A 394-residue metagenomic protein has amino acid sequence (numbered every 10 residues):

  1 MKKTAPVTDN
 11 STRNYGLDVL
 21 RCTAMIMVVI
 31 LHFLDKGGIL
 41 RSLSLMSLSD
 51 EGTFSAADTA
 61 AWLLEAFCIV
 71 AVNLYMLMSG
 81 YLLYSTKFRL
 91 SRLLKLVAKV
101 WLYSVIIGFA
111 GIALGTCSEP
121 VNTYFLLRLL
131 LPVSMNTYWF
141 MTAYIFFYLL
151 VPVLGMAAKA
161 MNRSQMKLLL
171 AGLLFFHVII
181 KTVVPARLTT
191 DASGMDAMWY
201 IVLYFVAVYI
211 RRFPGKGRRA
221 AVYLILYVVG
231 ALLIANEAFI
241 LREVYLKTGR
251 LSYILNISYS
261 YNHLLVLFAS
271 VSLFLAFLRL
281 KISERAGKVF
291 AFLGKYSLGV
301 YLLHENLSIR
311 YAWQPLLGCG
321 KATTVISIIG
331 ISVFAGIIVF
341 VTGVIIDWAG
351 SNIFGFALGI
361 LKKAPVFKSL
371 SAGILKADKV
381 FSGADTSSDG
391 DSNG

Functional and structural regions predicted by a protein language model:
M1-R13: Short, Lys/Arg-rich, polar N-terminal cytosolic tail immediately upstream of the first transmembrane signal-anchor
A24, G52-M76, L83-N136, T142-A143 (+4 more regions): Transmembrane alpha-helical segments and their boundary/interface "anchor" motifs in multi-pass integral membrane
I26-F33, Y103-A110, A171-V184, Y227-R242 (+1 more regions): Aromatic-anchored segments of alpha-helical transmembrane domains
T59-V72, R128-A143, V183-L203, A235-V271 (+1 more regions): Interfacial loop-to-helix transition and helix-capping segments at the boundaries of transmembrane helices
Y81-F88, V153-M161, V206-K216, L275-S283 (+1 more regions): Structural signal for the C-terminal ends of transmembrane alpha-helices and the immediately following loop
A113, E243-G355: Alpha-helical transmembrane segments of multi-pass integral membrane proteins
Y148-L174, Y209-Y227: Solvent-exposed interhelical
L317-G318, G350-D385, D389: Membrane-proximal cytoplasmic C-terminal regulatory module of class A 7TM GPCRs
